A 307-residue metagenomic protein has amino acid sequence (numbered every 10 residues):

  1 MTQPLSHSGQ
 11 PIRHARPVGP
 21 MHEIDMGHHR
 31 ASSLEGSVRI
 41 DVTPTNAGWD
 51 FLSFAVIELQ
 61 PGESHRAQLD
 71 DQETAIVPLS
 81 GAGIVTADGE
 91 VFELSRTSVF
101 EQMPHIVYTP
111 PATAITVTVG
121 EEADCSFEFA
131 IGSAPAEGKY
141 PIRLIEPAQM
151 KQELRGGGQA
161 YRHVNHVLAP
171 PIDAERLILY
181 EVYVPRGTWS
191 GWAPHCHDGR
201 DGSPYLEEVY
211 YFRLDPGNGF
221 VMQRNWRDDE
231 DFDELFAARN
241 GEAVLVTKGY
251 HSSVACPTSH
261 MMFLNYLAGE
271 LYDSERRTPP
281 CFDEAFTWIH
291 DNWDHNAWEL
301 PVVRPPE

Functional and structural regions predicted by a protein language model:
T2-R66, E73-S80, I289, H295-P306: Hydrophobic, proline/glycine-rich low-complexity stretches
S33-R66, Q159-V209: A short glycine-rich, His/Asp/Glu-containing loop-to-beta-strand
N46, S53-T118: Extended, compositionally biased flexible segments
D70-V91, R186, D198-N240: Glycine- and acidic-residue-biased ligand/ion/polar-headgroup-sensing regions
F100-G120, A237-T258: Conserved metal-binding segment of the jelly-roll/cupin
V107-A112, T118, D124-D198: Non-heme Fe(II) oxygenase catalytic core, chiefly the N-lobe of the double-stranded beta-helix
A123-V164, W226, L264-E307: Double-stranded beta-helix
M222-R224, D233, S253-L264: Short conserved catalytic/interaction loops centered on acidic-Pro-aromatic/His motifs
